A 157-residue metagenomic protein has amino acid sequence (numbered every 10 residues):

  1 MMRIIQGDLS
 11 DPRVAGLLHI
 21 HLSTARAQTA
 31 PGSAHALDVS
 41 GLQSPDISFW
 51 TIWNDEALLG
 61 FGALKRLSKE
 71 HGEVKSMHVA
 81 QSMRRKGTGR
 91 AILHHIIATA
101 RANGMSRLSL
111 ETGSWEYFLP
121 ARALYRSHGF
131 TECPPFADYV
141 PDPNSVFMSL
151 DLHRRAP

Functional and structural regions predicted by a protein language model:
M2-H71, K75, A80, L93-H94 (+4 more regions): Acetyl-CoA-dependent GNAT
L18, V74, L108-L110, F118 (+1 more regions): Generic structural signal for conserved hydrophobic packing positions in ordered secondary structure
I47, P143-F147: Short hydrophobic/aromatic beta-strand or adjacent loop that forms the aromatic wall/cage of a ligand/substrate-binding
V79, R85-A98, A123-S127: Conserved acetyl-CoA-binding loop-helix of GNAT-fold acetyltransferases
A100-G113: Conserved GNAT acetyl-CoA-binding A-motif
L110-A121, Y139-P143: Conserved beta-strand-loop-alpha-helix junction that forms the acyl-donor binding cleft
L124-Y125, M148-L150: Short low-complexity, flexible loop/linker segments enriched in glycine and/or proline with clustered acidic
